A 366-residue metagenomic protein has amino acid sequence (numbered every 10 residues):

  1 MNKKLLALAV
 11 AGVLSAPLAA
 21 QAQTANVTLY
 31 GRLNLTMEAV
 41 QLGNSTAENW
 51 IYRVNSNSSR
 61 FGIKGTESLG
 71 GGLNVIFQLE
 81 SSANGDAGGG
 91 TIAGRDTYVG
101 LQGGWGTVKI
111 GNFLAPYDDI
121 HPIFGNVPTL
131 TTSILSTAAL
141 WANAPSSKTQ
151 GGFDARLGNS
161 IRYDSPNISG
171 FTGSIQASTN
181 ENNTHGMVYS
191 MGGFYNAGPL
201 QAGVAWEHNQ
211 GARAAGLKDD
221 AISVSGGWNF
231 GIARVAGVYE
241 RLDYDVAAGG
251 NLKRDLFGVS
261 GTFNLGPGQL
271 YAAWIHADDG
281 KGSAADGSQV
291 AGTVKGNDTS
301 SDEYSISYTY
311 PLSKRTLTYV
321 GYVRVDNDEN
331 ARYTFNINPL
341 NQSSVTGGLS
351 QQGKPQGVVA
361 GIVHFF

Functional and structural regions predicted by a protein language model:
M1-Q23: Gram-negative bacterial Sec-dependent N-terminal signal peptides
Q23-A39, N49-M187, F194-Q201, V323 (+1 more regions): Outer membrane beta-barrel
T28-Y30, N74-I76, T107-K109, T172-S174 (+7 more regions): Residue-level detector of the transmembrane beta-barrel scaffold of outer-membrane proteins
V40-N44, D86-G89, D119-P122, T184-G186 (+4 more regions): Outer-membrane beta-barrel proteins
E48-S59, A93-R95, A155-N159, H185-Y189 (+4 more regions): Residues that define the transmembrane beta-barrel architecture of outer-membrane proteins
K64-S68, Q102-G104, D164-S169, F194-G198 (+4 more regions): Structural signature of outer-membrane beta-barrel channels/translocons
Y189-P311, V323-R324: Detector for outer-membrane/organellar transmembrane beta-barrel domains, recognizing the amphipathic beta-strand
S350-F366: Outer-membrane beta-barrel "beta-signal"
